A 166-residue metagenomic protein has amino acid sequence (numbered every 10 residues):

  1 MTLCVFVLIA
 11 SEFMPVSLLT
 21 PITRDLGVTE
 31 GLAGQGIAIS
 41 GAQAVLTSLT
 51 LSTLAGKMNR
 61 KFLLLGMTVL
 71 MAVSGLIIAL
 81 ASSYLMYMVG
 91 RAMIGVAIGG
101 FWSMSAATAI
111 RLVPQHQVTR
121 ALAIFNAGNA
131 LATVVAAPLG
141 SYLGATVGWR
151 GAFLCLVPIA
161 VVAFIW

Functional and structural regions predicted by a protein language model:
L3-E30: Extracytoplasmic
V5, I37, G41, T68 (+3 more regions): Small-residue-rich transmembrane alpha-helices and their cytosolic helix-loop interfaces in multi-pass secondary
V5, T68, A72-G75, G90-R91 (+1 more regions): A generic transmembrane-helix signature of 12-TM secondary carrier transporters
F13, G41-L49, T133-V134: Residue-level signature of mid-helix packing/kink "hotspots" within the transmembrane helices of 12-pass Major
P21, S52-T53, Y142: Membrane-interface helix termini in secondary transporters
L46-L85: Conserved MFS/SLC helix-loop-helix module at the cytosolic interface between two early adjacent transmembrane helices
M86, H116, I124-W166: Helix-loop-helix hairpin linking two adjacent transmembrane segments in secondary transporters
G90-G128: Cytoplasmic helix-loop-helix junction between adjacent transmembrane helices in 12-TM secondary transporters
